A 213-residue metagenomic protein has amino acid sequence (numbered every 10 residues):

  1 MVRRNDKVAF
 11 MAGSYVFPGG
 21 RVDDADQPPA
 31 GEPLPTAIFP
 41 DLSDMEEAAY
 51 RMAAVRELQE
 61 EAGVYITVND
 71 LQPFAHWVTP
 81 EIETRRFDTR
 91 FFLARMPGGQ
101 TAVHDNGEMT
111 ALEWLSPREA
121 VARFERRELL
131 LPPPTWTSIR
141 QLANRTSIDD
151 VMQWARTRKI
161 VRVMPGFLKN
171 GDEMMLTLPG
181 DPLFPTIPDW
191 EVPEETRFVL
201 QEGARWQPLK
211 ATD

Functional and structural regions predicted by a protein language model:
M1-R3: Beta-strand scaffold of nucleotide-dependent catalytic cores
K7-V8, S14: Acidic, metal-coordinating catalytic segment for phosphate/diphosphate chemistry, firing primarily on the Nudix
F10, A25-Q27, T101-V103, P185-I187: Short helix/loop capping segments that flank catalytic or ligand/cofactor-binding pockets
Y15, G19-D23, P28-T101, P117-E119 (+3 more regions): Active-site segment of metal-dependent pyrophosphate-handling enzymes, primarily the Nudix hydrolase catalytic core
D105-E108: Short glycine-enriched loop/turn motifs at secondary-structure junctions
T110-A120: Short acidic, glycine/tyrosine-flanked loop/strand segments centered on an H-E-D-like triad
I148-D213: Core RNA-modification/binding signature centered on pseudouridine synthases
